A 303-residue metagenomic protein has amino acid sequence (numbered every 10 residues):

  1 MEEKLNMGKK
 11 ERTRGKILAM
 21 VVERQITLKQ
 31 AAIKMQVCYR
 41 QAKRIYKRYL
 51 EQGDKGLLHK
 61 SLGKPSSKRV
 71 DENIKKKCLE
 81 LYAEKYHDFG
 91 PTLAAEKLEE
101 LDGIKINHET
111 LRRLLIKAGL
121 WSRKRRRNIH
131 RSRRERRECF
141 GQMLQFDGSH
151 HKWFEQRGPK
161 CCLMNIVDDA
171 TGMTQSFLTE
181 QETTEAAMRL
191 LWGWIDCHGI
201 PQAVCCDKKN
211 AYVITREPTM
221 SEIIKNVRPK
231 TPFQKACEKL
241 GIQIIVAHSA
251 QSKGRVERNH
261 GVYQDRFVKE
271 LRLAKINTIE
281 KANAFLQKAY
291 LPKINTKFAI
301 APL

Functional and structural regions predicted by a protein language model:
E2-K4, G8, L28-A83: Short, basic alpha-helical/linker "hinge" immediately adjacent to a nucleic-acid-recognition surface
K10-R12: Short helix-coil-helix linker/hinge
I17, A31, A42-I45, G53 (+12 more regions): Mobile genetic element proteins and their domesticated derivatives, centered on retroelements and DNA transposons
I33-K34, G63-S66, E96-D102, N210 (+2 more regions): Conserved short loop/turn motifs at secondary-structure junctions
G53-F146, H151-K152, E222-R228: Basic, flexible linker segments flanking DNA-binding modules in nucleic acid-interacting mobile-element proteins
I104-K105, I116-D168, M173-T174, E180 (+2 more regions): Mobile-element integrase/transposase regions, centering on the N-terminal DNA-binding/Zn-coordinating module
D196-K225, A247-A250: Acidic/histidine-rich, metal-coordinating catalytic segments
N226, P232-P302: Charged alpha-helix within mobile-element recombinases
